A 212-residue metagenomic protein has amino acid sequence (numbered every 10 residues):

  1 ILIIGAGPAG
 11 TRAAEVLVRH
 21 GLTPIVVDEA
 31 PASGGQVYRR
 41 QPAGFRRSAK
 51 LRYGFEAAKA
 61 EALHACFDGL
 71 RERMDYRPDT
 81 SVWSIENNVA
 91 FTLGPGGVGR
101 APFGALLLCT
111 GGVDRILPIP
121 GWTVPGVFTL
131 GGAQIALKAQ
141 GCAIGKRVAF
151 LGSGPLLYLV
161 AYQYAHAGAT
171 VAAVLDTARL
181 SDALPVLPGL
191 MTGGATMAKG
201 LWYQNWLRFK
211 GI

Functional and structural regions predicted by a protein language model:
I1-I4, K59-R147: FAD-binding core/adjacent interface of flavoenzyme oxidoreductases
L2-A62, L151, P155-A198: Beta1-alpha1 glycine-rich phosphate/pyrophosphate-binding loop at the start of Rossmann-like nucleotide-binding domains
P8, G104, Y203-W206: Short, charged, low-hydrophobicity "junction" segments
A13, P95-V98, K138-Q140, V160-Y164 (+1 more regions): A generic local secondary-structure boundary/capping motif
R19-L22, A32, P42-A43, A65-D75 (+7 more regions): Generic secondary-structure signature for well-ordered alpha-helical cores
A62-E86, T92, G168-I212: A Rossmann-like FAD-binding core segment of flavoenzymes
P102, T129, L156-V160, K199 (+1 more regions): Internal, well-ordered alpha-helical segments in soluble enzyme and binding-protein domains
G131-L137, G152, A198-G200: Active-site glycine-rich loop that binds ribose-phosphate moieties when present
